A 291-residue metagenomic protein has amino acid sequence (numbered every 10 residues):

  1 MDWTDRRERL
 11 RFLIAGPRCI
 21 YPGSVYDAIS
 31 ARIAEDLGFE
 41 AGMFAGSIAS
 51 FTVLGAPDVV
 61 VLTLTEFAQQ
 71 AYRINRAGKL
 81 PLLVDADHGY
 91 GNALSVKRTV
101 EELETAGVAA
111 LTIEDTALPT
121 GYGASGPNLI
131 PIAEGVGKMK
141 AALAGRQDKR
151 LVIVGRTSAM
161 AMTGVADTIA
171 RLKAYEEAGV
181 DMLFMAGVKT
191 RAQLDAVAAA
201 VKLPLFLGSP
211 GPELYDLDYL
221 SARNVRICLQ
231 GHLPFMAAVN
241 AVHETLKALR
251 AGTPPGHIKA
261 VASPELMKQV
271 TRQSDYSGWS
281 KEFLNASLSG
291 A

Functional and structural regions predicted by a protein language model:
D2-H232, M236-K247, F283-A291: Alpha/beta enzyme core
L249-A291: Flexible C-terminal active-site loop/helix
